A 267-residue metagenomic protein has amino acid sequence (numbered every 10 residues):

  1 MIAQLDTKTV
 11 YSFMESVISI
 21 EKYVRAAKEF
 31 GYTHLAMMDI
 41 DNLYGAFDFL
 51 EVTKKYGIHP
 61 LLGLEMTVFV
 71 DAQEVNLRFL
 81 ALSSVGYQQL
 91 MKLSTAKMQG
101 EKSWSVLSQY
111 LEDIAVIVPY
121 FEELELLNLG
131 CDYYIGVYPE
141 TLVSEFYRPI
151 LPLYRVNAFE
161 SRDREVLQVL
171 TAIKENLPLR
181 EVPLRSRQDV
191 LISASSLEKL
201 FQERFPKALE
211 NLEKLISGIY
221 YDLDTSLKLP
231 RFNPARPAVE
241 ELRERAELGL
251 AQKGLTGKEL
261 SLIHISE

Functional and structural regions predicted by a protein language model:
M1-Y11, S19, Y23-H34, T67-Y134 (+1 more regions): Conserved active-site carboxylates
A3, A36, I150-P152: Residue-level marker for buried hydrophobic side chains located in beta-strands that build the well-ordered beta-sheet
D39: His/Cys-centered metal/cofactor-coordination and adjacent catalytic loops
N42-F49, V143: Active-site-adjacent beta->alpha loops and helix N-cap segments on the catalytic face of soluble alpha/beta enzymes
D48-Y56, L215: Alpha-helical structural signal in soluble globular domains
Y56, F146-R148: Helix C-cap/helix->beta junction micro-motif
G57-P60, P139-E140: Conserved catalytic core of nucleotide polymerization and phosphodiester-bond processing enzymes
I150-R162: Short acidic/histidine-rich active-site segments
